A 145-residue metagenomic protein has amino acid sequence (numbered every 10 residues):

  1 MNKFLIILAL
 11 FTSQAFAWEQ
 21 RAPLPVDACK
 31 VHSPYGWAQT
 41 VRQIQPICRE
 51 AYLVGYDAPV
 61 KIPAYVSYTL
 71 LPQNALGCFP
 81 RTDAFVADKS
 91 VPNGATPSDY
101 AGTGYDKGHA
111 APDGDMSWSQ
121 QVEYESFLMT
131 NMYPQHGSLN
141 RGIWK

Functional and structural regions predicted by a protein language model:
F4-S13: Sec-dependent N-terminal signal peptides
Q14-K145: Domain-level detector for secreted/extracellular nuclease and nuclease-toxin modules, and for the ENPP-like C-terminal
